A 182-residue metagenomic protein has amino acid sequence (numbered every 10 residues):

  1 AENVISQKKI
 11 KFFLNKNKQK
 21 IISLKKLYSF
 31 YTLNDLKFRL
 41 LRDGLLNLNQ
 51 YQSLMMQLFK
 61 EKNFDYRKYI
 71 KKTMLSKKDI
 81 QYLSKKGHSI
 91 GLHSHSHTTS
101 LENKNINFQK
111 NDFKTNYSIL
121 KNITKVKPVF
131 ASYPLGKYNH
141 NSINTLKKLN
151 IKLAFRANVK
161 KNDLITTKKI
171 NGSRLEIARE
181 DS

Functional and structural regions predicted by a protein language model:
A1-K86: Extended, charge-rich helix/loop segments that form flexible, surface "patches" used to engage negatively charged
N3, F12, K85, L101-S182: C-terminal active-site subregion of NodB/CE4 polysaccharide deacetylases
L33, F38-Y66, S89-S96, N107-K137: CE4/NodB-like, metal-dependent polysaccharide N-deacetylase domain that modifies extracellular/periplasmic N-acetylated
L75-F108: Histidine/lysine/aspartate-rich catalytic loop segments that bind and position anionic ligands
